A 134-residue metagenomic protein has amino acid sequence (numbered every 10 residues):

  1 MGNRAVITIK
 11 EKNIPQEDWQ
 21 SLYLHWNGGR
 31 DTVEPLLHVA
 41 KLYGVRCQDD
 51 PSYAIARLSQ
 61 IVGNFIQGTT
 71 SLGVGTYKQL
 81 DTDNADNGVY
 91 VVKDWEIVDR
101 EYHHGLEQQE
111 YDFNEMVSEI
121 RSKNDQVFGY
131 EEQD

Functional and structural regions predicted by a protein language model:
M1-A5, D18-W19, N84-D86: Short, surface-exposed coil-to-beta transition loops
N3, G28-L37, Q48: Extracellular/luminal recognition modules and glycoprotein regions
R4-I9, Y90: Short beta-strand scaffold segments in enzyme catalytic cores
K10-E17, V92-E96: Short acidic-glycine loop/turn motifs at beta-strand connectors
D18-T32: Short, solvent-exposed aromatic-acidic interface loops
V39-D134: Low-complexity intrinsically disordered segments
